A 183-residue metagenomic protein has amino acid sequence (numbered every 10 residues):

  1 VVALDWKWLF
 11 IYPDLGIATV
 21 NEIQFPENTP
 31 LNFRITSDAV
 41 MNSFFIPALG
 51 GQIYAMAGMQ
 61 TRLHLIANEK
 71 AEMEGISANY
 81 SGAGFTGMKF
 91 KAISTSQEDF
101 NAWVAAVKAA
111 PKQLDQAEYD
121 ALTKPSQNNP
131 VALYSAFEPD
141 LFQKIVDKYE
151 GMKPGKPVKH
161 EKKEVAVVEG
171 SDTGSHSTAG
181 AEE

Functional and structural regions predicted by a protein language model:
V1-E183: Non-transmembrane, membrane-proximal soluble domains of secreted or membrane proteins
